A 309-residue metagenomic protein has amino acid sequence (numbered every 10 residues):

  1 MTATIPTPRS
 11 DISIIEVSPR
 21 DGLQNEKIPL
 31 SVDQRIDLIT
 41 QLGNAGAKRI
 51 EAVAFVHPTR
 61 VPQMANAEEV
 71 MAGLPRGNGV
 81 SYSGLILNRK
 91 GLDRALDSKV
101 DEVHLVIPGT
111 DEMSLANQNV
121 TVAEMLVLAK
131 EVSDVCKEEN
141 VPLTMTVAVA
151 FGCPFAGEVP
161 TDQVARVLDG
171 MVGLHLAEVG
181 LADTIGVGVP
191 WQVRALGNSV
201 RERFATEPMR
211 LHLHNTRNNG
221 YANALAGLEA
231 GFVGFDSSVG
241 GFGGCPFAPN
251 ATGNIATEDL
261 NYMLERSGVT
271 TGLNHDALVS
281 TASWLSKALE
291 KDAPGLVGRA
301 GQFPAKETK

Functional and structural regions predicted by a protein language model:
M1-K309: Catalytic cores and adjacent flexible loops of soluble metabolic enzymes that perform enolate/carbanion chemistry on
